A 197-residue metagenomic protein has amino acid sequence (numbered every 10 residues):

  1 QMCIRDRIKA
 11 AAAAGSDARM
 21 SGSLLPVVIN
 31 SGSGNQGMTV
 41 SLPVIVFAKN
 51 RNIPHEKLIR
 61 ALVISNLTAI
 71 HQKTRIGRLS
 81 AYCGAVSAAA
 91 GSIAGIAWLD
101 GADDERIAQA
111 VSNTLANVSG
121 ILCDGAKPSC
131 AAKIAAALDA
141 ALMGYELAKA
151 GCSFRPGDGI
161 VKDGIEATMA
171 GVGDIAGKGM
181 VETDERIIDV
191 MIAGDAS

Functional and structural regions predicted by a protein language model:
M2-I4: Short, small-residue-biased leader/transition segments that mark boundaries at the very start of proteins
K9-P26, N66-T74: Short, hydrophobic/aliphatic alpha-helical segments
L25-S41, C83-S87: Conserved phosphate/anionic-ligand binding catalytic regions in large, soluble enzymes, centered on
V44: Iron-sulfur (Fe-S) cluster-binding segments and ferredoxin-like electron-carrier domains, especially [2Fe-2S]
F47-R60, I70-A136, A148-G159: Hydrophobic alpha-helical bundle architecture
S153-S197: Catalytic-core signal marking the mid-to-C-terminal active-site face
